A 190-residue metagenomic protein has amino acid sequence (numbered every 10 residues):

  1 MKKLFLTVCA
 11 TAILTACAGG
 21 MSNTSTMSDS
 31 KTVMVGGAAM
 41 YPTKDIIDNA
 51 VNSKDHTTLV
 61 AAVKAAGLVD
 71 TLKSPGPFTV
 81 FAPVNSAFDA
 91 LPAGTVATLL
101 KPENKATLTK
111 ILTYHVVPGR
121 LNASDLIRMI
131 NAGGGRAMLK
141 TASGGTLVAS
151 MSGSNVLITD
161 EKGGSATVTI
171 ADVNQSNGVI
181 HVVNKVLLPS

Functional and structural regions predicted by a protein language model:
L4-L6, A18-S190: Mature, structured domains of secreted/extracytosolic soluble proteins
I13-A16: C-terminal motif of bacterial Sec signal peptides marking the signal peptidase cleavage site
